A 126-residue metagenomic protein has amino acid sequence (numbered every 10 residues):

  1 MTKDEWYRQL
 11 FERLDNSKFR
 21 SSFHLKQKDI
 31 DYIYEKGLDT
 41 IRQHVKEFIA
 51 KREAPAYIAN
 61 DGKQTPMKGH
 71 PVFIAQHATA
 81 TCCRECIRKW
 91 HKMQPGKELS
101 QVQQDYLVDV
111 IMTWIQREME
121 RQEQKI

Functional and structural regions predicted by a protein language model:
T2, W6, K89, R117: RNA-interacting cores
T2-I49: Core of compact, soluble alpha-helical bundle domains
A59-T79: Immediate flanking context of iron-sulfur cluster ligation sites
E85-I111: Iron-sulfur (Fe-S) cluster-binding segments and ferredoxin-like electron-carrier domains, especially [2Fe-2S]
Y106-I126: Short Fe-S-cluster ligation motifs
